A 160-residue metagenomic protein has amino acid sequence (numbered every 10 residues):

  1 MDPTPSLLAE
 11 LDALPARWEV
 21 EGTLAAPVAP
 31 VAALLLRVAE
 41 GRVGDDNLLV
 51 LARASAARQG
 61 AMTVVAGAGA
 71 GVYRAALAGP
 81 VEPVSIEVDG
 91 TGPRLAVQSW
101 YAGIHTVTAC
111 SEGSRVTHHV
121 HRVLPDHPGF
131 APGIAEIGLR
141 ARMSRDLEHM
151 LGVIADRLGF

Functional and structural regions predicted by a protein language model:
M1-T63: Hydrophobic ligand-binding cavity/cleft-lining segments
D2, G67-R74, V88-A96: Short, hydrophobic/aromatic-rich segments at coil-to-beta transitions
P15-T23, V72, A102, G113-T117: Intrinsic-disorder/low-complexity, polar/charged segments enriched in Ser/Thr/Lys/Arg/Asp/Glu/Gln
R17-E19, P80-V84, Q98-I104: Short, surface-exposed coil-to-beta transition loops
P30-G41, I86-V88, V116-H118, M150 (+1 more regions): Hydrophobic pocket/interface hotspot
R42, A75, E82-V88, H105 (+2 more regions): Polar/charged side chains located within well-ordered beta-strands of beta-rich proteins
R74-P83, L124-F130: Short, cysteine-centered beta-strand-loop-beta hairpins and adjacent loop/turn segments enriched in charged/polar
R94-H149: Beta-strand/loop substructures that line and gate deep hydrophobic ligand-binding cavities in soluble
